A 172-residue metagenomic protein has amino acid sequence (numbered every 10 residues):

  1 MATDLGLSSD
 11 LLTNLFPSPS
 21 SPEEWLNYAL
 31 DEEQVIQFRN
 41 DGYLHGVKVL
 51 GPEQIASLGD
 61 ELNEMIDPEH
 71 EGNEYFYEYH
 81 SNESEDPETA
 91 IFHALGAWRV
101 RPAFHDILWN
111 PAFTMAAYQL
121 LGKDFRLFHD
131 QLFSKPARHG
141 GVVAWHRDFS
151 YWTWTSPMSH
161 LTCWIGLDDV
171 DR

Functional and structural regions predicted by a protein language model:
A2-D41, V47-W145, Y151-W154: Non-heme Fe(II)-dependent double-stranded beta-helix
Y43-L44, W164: Short aromatic/hydrophobic contact patches that present stacked aromatics for nucleic-acid/ligand binding
L120, T153-D171: Short, conserved beta-strand element in jelly-roll/cupin
